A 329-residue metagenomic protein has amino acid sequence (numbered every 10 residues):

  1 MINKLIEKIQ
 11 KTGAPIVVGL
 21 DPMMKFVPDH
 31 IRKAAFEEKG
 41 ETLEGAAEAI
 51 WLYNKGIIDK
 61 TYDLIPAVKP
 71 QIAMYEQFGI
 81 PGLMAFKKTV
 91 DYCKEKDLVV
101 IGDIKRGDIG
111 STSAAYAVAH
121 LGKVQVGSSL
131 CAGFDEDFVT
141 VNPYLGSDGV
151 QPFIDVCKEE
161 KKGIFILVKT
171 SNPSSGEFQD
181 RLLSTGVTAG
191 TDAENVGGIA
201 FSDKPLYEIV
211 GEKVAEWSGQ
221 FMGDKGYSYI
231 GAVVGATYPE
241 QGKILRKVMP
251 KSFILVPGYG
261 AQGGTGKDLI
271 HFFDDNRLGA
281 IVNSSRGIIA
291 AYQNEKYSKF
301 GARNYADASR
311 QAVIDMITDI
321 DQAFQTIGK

Functional and structural regions predicted by a protein language model:
M1-K60, F300: N-terminal glycine-rich anion-binding loop in soluble enzyme alpha/beta folds
T12-I16, D63-P66, K96-L98, F134-D137 (+4 more regions): Short, well-ordered coil/turn segments that N-cap beta-strands
V18, V68, D103, V139 (+2 more regions): Conserved, mostly hydrophobic/aromatic
I58-L64, Y92-E95, I154-E160, R246-M249 (+1 more regions): Acidic (Asp/Glu)-rich catalytic clusters
L64-P66, P70-A132, Q241: N-terminal active-site wall of soluble small-molecule enzyme domains
D108-I230: Conserved anion-binding
A236-N283, G287-N294: A C-terminal functional module that forms or caps the active site or interfaces directly with catalytic machinery
L269-D275, A290-K329: C-terminal helical cap(s) of enzyme catalytic domains, especially alpha/beta-barrels
